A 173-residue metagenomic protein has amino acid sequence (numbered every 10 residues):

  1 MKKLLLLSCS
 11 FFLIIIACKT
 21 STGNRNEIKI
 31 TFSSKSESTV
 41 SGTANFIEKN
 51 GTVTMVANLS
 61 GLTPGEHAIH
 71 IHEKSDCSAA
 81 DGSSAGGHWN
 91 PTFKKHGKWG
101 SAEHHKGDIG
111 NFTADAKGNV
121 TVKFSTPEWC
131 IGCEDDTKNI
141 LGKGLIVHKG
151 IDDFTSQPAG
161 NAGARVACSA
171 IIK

Functional and structural regions predicted by a protein language model:
M1-L4: Positively charged n-region of N-terminal signal peptides that target proteins for export
L6-L7, T20: Intrinsically disordered and other compositionally biased segments
L7-I15: Bacterial N-terminal signal peptides
I16-E66, I71-K173: N-terminal leader/targeting pre-sequences
